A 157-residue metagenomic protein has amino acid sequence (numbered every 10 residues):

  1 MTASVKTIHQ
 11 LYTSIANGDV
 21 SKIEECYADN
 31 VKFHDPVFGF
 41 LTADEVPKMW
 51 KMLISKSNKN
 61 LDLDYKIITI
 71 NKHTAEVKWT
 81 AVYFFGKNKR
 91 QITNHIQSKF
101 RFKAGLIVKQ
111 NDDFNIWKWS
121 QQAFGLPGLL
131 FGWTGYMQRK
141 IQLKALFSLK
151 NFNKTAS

Functional and structural regions predicted by a protein language model:
M1-S21, E25, D29, K144-S157: Short, low-complexity N-terminal intrinsically disordered segments enriched in polar/charged residues
A3, E45, I92: Soluble or luminal CAZymes and related metallo-dependent hydrolases
I8, I23-E24, V31, V46 (+4 more regions): Hydrophobic pocket/interface hotspot
S21-K22, D29-H73: A solvent-exposed, acidic/Ser-Thr-rich amphipathic alpha-helical stretch
I54-N60, I68-S157: A beta-strand edge to alpha-helix "cap/lid" segment located at domain peripheries
